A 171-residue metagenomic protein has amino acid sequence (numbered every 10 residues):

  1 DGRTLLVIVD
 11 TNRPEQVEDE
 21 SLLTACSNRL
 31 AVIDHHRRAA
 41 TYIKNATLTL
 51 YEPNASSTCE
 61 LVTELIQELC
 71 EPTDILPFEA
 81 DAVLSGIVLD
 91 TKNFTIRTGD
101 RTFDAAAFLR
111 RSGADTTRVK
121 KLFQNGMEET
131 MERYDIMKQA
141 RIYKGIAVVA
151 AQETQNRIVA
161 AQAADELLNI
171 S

Functional and structural regions predicted by a protein language model:
D1, A31-V32: Non-catalytic interface/linker regions that flank or bridge core catalytic/transmembrane domains
D1-A25: N-terminal small/polar loop signature for handling phosphorylated ligands or for N-terminal nucleophile
D1-R3, L89-S171: Hydrophobic helix-and-loop "lid/oligomerization" segment in the mid-to-C-terminal part of catalytic domains
V7-D10, I33-D34, A150-A151: Short beta-strand segments
T11-P14, H36-R38, T154-Q155: Short glycine-rich anion-binding loops that position phosphate/pyrophosphate groups of nucleotides and phosphorylated
L22-A25, Y42-I43, I75-P77, Q139-I142 (+1 more regions): Solvent-exposed alpha-helices and their adjacent loops that cap or buttress functional pockets in soluble metabolic
C26-L30: A short helix->loop->beta-strand "cap" motif at the edges of active sites that frequently abuts
H35-A106: Short alpha-helices
